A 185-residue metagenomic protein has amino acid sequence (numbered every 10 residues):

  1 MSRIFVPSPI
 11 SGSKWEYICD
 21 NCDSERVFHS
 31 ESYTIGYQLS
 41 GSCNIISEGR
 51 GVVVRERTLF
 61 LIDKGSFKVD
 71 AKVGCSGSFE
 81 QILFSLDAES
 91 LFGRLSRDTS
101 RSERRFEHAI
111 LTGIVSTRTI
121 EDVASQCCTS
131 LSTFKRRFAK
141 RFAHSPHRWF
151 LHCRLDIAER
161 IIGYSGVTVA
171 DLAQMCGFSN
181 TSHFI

Functional and structural regions predicted by a protein language model:
S2-S96: N-terminal regulatory/effector-sensing and dimerization cores that precede helix-turn-helix DNA-binding domains
C19-D20, R136-A143: Short, Lys/Arg-enriched N-terminal segment that forms or immediately precedes the first helix of a structured domain
R57, F134, F138, H183-F184: Short hydrophobic/aromatic patch on the recognition helix
I82-T117, E121-T129, T133: An amphipathic alpha-helical interaction segment
A109-I110, T117, E121, K140-I185: Terminal helix-turn-helix DNA-binding modules in bacterial transcription factors
